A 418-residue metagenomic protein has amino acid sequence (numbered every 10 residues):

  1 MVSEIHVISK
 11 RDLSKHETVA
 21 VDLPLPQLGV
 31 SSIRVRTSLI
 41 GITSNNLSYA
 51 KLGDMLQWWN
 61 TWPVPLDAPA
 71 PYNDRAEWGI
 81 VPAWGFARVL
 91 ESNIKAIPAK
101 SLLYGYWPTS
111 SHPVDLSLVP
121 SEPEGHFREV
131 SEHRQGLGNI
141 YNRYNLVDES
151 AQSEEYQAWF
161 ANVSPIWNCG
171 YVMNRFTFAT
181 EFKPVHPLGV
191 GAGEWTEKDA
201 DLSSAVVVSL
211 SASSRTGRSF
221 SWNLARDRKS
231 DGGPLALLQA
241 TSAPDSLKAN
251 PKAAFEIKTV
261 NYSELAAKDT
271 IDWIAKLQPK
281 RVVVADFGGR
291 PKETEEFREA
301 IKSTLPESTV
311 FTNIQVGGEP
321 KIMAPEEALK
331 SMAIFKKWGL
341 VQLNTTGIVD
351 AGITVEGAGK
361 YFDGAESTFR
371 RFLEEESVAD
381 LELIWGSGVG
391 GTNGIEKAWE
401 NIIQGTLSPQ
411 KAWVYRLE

Functional and structural regions predicted by a protein language model:
M1-Q27, R416-E418: Eukaryotic N-terminal targeting leaders
P24-G41, D54-H112: Glycine-rich beta-strand-centered segment in the early N-terminal region that forms part of a ligand/cofactor-binding
L102-A205: NAD(P)H dinucleotide-binding glycine-rich loop of Rossmann-like/cofactor-binding domains, especially the beta1-alpha1
G217-R218: N-terminal Rossmann-fold NAD(P) dinucleotide-binding loop
R226-F297: Adenosine-nucleotide cofactor-binding segment
V284-F287, P306-P325: ADP-ribose/adenylate-binding Rossmann-like module
I301, G317-W338: Rossmann-fold NAD(P)-binding glycine/threonine-rich loop
G347-E418: C-terminal hydrophobic helical "lid"/dimerization subdomain of Rossmann-like NAD(P)H-dependent oxidoreductases
